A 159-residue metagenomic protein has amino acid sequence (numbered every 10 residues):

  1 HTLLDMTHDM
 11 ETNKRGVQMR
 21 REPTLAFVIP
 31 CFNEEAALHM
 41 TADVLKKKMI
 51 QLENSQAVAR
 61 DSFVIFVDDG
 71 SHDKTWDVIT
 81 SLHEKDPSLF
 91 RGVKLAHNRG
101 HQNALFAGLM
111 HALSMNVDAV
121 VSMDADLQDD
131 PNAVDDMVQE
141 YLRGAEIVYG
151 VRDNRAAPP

Functional and structural regions predicted by a protein language model:
T24-A26, F63: Cell-envelope/extracellular polymer assembly enzymes that use nucleotide-activated donors
E34-S55: Short, well-formed alpha-helical segments that are part of the catalytic scaffolds of diverse glycosyltransferases
A36-M40, D73-D77, N103: Residue-level preference for short helical/loop micro-motifs built around acidic side chains
K48-A59, H83-P87, H111-V117: Alpha-helix termini
E53-G70, V93-K94: Short beta-strand/loop segment that forms part of the nucleotide-sugar
D68-D77, L127-Q128: A conserved acidic beta->alpha catalytic loop
V93-S114, A119, Q128-P159: Acceptor/aglycone-binding surface of glycosyltransferases and processive sugar-polymer synthases
